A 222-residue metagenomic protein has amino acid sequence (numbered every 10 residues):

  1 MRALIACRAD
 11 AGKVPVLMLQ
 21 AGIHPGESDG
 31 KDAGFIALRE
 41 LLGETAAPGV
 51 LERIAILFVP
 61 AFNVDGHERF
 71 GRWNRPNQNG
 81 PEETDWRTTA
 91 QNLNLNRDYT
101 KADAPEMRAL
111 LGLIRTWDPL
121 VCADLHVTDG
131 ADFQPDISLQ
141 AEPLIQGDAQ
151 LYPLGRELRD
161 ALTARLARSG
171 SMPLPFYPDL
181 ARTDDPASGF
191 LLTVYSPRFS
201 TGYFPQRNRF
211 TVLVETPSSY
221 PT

Functional and structural regions predicted by a protein language model:
M1-T222: Structured catalytic-domain cores with a bias toward divalent-metal coordination
